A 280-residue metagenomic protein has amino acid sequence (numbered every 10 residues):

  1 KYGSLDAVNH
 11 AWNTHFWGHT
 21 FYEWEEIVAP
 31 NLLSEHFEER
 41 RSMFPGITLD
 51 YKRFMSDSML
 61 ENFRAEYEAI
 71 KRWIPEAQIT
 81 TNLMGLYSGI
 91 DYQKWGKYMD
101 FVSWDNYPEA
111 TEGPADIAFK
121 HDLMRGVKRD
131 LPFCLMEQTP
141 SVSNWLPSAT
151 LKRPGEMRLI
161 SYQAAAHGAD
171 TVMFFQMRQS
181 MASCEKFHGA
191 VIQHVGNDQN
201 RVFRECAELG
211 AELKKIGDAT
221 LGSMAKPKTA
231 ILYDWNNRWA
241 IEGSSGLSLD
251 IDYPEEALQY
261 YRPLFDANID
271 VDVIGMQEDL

Functional and structural regions predicted by a protein language model:
K1-F101, D105-A110, P114-I117: Polysaccharide-binding and catalytic clefts of secreted carbohydrate-active enzymes
I27-N31, R64, R72, E76 (+3 more regions): Carbohydrate-binding surfaces of carbohydrate-active enzymes
